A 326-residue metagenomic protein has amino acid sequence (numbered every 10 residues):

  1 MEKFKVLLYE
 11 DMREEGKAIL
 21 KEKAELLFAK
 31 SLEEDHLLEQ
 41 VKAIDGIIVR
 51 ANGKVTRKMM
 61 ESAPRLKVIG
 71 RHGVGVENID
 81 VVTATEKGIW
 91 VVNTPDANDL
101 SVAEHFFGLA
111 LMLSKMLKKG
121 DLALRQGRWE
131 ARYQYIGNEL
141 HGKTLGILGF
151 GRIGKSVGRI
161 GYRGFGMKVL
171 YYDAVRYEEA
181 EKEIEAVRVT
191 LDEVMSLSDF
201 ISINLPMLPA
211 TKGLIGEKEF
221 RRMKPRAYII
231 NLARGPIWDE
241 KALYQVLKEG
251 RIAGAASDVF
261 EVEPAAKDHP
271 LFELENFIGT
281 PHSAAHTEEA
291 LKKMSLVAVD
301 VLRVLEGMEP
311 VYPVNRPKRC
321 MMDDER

Functional and structural regions predicted by a protein language model:
M1-I44, L170, M321-R326: N-terminal glycine-/charge-rich "phosphate-binding" loop or analogous flexible N-terminal tail
L27, D45-R125: Phosphate/diphosphate ligand-binding glycine-rich loop within oxidoreductases
D45-G46, V68, F200, Y228 (+2 more regions): Short, Asp-centered acidic motifs that coordinate Mg2+ and/or phosphate in catalytic or ligand-binding sites
G53-M60, A174-P270: Rossmann-like adenosine-cofactor binding region
A63-V68, K87-I89, G166-M167, P225-A227 (+1 more regions): A short helix->loop->beta-strand "cap" motif at the edges of active sites that frequently abuts
K87, P95-T144, L148, S156-I160 (+2 more regions): Phosphate-binding beta-alpha-beta segment of Rossmann-like dinucleotide-binding domains, i.e., the NAD(P)
V91-V92, E217, R226-R326: Rossmann-like dinucleotide-binding domain for NAD(H)/NADP(H)
I153: Hydrophobic/small residue at the entry helix of a nucleotide-binding pocket
